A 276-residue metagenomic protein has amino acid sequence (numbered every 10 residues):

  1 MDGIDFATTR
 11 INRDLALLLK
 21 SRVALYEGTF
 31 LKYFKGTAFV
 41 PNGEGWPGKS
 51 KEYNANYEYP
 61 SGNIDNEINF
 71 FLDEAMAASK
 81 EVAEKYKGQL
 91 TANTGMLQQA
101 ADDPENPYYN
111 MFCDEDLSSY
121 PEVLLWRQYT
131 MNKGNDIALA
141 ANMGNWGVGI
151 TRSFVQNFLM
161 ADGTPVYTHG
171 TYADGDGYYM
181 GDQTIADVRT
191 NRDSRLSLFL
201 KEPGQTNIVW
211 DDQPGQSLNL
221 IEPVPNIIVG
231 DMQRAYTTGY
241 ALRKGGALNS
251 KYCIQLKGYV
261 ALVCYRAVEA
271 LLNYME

Functional and structural regions predicted by a protein language model:
M1-D5, Q89-T94, Y252: Glycine- and aromatic-rich loop/turn segments at beta-sheet edges
I4-A7, P60-I68, K257-A261, Y274-E276: Second-shell loop/turn segments in exported
R10-D14, A24-N226: An aromatic- and glycine-enriched ligand-binding surface/loop that stacks and positions planar moieties
L19, A78, R195, N273-Y274: Short, hydrophobic/aromatic alpha-helical segments in well-folded domains
S217, E222-R266: Active-site beta-strand/loop architecture of penicillin-binding DD-peptidases
